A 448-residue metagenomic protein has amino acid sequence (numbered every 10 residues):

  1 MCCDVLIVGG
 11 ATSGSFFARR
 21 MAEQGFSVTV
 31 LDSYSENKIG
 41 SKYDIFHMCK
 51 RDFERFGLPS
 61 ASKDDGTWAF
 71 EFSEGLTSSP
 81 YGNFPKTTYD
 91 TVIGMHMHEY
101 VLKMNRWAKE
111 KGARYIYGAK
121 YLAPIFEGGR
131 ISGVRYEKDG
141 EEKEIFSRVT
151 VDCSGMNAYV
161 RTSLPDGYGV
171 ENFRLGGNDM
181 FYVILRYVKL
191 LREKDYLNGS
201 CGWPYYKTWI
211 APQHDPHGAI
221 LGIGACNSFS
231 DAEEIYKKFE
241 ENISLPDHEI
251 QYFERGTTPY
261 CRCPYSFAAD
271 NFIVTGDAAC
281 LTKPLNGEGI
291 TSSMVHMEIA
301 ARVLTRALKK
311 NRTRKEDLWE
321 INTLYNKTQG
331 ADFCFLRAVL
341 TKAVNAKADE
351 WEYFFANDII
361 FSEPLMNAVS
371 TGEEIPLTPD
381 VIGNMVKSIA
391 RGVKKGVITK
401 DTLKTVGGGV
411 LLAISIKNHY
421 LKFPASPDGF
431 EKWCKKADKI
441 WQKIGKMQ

Functional and structural regions predicted by a protein language model:
M1-A11: Beta1/beta-strand and adjacent pyrophosphate-binding region of the FAD-binding site in flavoprotein oxidoreductases
L6-V8, A22-K42: Glycine-rich FAD pyrophosphate-binding loop
G10, K111-L245, C280: Predominantly flavin-linked oxidoreductase catalytic cores and closely associated redox partners
G14-S15: N-terminal Rossmann-fold NAD(P) dinucleotide-binding loop
S33-L76: N-terminal FAD cofactor-binding segment of flavoenzymes
T87-R106, Y159, C226-E234: Short beta-strand to alpha-helix junction loop
Y121, N227-A301, A307-K309, T313-A331 (+1 more regions): FAD/FMN-dependent oxidoreductases across multiple families
T305-Q448: C-terminal helical "tail/cap" subdomain of flavin- and related membrane-associated enzymes
